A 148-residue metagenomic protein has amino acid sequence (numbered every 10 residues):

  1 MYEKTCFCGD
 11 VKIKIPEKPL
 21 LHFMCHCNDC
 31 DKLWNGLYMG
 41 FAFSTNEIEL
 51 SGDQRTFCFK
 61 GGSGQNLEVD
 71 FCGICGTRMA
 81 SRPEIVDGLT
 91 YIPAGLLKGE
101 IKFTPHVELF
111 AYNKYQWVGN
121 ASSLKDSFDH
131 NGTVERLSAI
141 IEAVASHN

Functional and structural regions predicted by a protein language model:
M1-T5, D10-N148: A short Gly-Trp-Pro
